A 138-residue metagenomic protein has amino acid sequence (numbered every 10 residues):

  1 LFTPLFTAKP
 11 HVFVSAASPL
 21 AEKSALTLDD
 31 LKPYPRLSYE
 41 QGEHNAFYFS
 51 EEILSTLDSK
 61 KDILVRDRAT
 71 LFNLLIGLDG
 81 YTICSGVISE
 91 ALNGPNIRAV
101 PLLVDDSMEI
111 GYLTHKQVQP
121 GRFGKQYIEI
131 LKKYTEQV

Functional and structural regions predicted by a protein language model:
L1-K9, T70-Q119: Beta-alpha-beta core module
L1-R36: Flexible hinge/capping segments at coil-to-helix
A17-L26, V104-D106, Q117-G124: Short helix-loop capping/hinge motifs at secondary-structure junctions, enriched in acidic/polar residues
L28, P33-L57, G121-R122: Secondary-structure junction motif
S38-Y39, D58-R68: Short beta-strand-to-loop elements that line the ligand-binding cleft of bilobed periplasmic-binding protein-like
Y48-F49, Q119-K133: Short amphipathic alpha-helical coupling segments at ligand-binding clamshell hinges and other catalytic/signaling
I53-I63, N96-I97: A local structural motif
